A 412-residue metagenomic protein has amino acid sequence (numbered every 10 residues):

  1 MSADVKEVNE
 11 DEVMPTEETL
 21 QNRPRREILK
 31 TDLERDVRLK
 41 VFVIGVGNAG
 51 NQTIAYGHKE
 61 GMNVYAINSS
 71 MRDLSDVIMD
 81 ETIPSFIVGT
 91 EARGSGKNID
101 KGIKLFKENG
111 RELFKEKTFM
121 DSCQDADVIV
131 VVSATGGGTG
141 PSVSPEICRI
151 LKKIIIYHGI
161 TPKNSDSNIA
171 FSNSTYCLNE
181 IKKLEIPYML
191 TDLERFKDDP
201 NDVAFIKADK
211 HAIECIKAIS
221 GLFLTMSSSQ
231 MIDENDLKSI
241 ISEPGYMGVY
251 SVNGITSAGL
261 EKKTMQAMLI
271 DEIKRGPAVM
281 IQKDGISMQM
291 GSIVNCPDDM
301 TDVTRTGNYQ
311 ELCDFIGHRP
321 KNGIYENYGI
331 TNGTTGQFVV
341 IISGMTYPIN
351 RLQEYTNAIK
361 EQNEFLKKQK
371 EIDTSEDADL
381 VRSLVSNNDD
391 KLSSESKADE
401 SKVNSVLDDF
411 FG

Functional and structural regions predicted by a protein language model:
S2-G412: Tubulin/FtsZ superfamily GTPase core signature
